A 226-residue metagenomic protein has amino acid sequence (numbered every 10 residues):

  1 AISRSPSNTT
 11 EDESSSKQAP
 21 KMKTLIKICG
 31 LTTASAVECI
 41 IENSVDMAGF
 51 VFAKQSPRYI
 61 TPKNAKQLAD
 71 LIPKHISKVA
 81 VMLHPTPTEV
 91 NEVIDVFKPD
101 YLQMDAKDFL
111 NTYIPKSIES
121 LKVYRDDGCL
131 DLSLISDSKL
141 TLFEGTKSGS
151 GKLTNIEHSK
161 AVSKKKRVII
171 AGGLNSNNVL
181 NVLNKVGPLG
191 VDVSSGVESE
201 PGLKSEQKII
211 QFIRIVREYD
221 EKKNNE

Functional and structural regions predicted by a protein language model:
I2-T10, S14-S16: Low-acidity, Ser/Thr- and Arg-rich intrinsically disordered low-complexity segments
A19-E226: Conserved N-terminal beta1-alpha1 strand-loop-helix module at the mouth
